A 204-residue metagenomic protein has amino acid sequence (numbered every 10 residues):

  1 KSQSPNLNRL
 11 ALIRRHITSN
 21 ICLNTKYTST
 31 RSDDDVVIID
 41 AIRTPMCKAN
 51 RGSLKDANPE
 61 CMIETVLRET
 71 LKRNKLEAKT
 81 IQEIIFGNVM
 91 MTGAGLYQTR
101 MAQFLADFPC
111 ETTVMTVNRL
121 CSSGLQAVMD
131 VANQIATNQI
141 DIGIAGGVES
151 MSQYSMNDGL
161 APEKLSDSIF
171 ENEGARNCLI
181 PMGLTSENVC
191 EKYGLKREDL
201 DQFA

Functional and structural regions predicted by a protein language model:
N8-R14, T18-V36, C47-T80, G95-Y97 (+1 more regions): Acyl-thioester C-C bond-transforming condensing/cleaving domain
I39-D40, G87, N118: Residue-level detector of conserved, well-ordered beta-strand and adjacent loop positions that form binding/recognition
A41-M46: Short polar catalytic/cofactor-binding loops
T80-G87: Short glycine-rich phosphate-binding loop at a beta-alpha junction
N88-A94: Glycine-rich phosphate-binding loops at beta-strand->alpha-helix junctions
